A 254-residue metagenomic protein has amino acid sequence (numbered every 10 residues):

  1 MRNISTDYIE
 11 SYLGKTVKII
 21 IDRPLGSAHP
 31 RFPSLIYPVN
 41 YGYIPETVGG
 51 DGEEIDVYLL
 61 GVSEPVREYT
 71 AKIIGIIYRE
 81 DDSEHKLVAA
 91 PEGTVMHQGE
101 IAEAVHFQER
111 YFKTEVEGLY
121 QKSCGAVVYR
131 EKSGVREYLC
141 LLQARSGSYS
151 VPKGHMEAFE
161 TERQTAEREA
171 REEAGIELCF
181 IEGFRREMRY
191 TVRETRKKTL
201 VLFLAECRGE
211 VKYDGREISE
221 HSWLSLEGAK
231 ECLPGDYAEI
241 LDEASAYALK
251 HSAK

Functional and structural regions predicted by a protein language model:
R2-L119: Hydrophobic N-terminal alpha-helices or hydrophobic patches in metabolic proteins across all domains of life
G26, T47-D51, S63-V66, S133-G134 (+2 more regions): Short, charged/polar surface micro-motifs in flexible loops or helix N-caps
V39, I55, K122-C124, K198-V201 (+1 more regions): Change "...and in nucleic-acid phosphodiester-cleaving endonucleases..." to "...and in nucleic-acid processing enzymes
Y43, S150, W223: Short aromatic/basic micro-patch
L87-T94, P152-E160: Short histidine-centered catalytic/ligand-binding loop motif
V88, V127, C140, L202-L204 (+1 more regions): Conserved hydrophobic/aromatic beta-strand scaffold that supports enzyme active sites
E117-V151: N-terminal strand-loop-strand
G154-A244: Unchanged
